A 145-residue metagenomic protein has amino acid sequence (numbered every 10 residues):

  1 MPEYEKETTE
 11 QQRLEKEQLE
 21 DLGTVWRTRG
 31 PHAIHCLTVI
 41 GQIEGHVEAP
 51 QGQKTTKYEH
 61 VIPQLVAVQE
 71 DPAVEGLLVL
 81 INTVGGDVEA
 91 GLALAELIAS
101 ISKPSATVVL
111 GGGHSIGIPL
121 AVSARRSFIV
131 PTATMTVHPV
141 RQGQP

Functional and structural regions predicted by a protein language model:
M1-P145: N-terminal organellar transit peptides
